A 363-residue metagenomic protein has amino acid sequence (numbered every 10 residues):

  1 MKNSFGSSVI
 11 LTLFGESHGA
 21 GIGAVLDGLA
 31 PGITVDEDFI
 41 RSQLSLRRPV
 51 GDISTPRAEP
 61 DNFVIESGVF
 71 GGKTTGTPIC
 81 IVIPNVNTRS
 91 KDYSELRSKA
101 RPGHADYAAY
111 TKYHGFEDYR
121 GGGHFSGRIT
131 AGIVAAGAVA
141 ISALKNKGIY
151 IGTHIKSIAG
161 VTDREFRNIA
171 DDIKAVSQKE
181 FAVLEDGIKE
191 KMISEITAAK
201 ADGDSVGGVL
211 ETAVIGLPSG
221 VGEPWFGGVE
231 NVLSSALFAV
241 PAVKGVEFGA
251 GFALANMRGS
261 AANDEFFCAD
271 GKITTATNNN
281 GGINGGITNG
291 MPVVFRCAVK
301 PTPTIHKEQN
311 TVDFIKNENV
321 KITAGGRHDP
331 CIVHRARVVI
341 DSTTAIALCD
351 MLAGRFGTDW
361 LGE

Functional and structural regions predicted by a protein language model:
M1-A58: N-terminal, positively charged regions that mediate nucleic acid binding
I10, I81, T304-E363: Internal helix-turn-beta structural module
I10-G15, E117-I129, S219-E223, N278-I283 (+1 more regions): A short glycine/serine-rich beta->alpha loop
F14-A20, V134, G203-N319: Glycine-rich anion/phosphate-binding loop at the beta-strand->alpha-helix junction
A20-G32, G127-I149, G227-S235, M291-V293 (+2 more regions): Alpha-helical support elements that line or immediately flank enzyme active sites and cofactor-binding pockets
Q43-P102, D106-A108: Glycine-rich, N-terminal phosphate-binding loop and its surrounding beta-alpha-beta segment
R97-G123, T311-H328: Short acidic, glycine/tyrosine-flanked loop/strand segments centered on an H-E-D-like triad
K112-W225: Glycine-rich, mobile lid/loop segments that gate access to catalytic sites or pores
